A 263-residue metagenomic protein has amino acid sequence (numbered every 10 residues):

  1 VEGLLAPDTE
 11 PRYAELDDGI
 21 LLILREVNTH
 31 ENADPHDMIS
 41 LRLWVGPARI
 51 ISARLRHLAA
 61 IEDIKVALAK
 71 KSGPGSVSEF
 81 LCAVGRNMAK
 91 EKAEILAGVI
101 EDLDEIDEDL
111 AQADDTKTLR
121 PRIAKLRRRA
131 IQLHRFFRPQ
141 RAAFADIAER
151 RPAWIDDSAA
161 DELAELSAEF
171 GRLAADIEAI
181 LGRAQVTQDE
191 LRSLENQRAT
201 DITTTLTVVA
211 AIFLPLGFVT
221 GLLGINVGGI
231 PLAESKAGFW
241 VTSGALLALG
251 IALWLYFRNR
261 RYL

Functional and structural regions predicted by a protein language model:
V1-E149, I155-D156, E169-R172, A179 (+2 more regions): Peripheral, non-transmembrane regulatory/ligand-interaction domains of membrane transport proteins
I147-A160, A184-N196: Long amphipathic alpha-helical coiled-coil segments
A168-L263: Hydrophobic alpha-helical transmembrane segments and their immediately adjacent juxtamembrane loops
